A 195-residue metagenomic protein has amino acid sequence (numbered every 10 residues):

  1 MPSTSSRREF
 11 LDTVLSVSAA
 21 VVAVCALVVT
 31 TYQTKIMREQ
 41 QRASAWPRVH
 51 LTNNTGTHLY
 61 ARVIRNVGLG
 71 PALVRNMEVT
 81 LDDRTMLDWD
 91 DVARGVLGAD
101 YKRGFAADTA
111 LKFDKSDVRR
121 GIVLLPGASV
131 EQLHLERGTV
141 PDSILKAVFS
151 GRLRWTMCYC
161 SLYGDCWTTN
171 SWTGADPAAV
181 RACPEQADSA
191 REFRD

Functional and structural regions predicted by a protein language model:
M1-K112, E185-D195: Membrane-proximal alpha-helical anchors
F113-A182: Terminal connector regions
